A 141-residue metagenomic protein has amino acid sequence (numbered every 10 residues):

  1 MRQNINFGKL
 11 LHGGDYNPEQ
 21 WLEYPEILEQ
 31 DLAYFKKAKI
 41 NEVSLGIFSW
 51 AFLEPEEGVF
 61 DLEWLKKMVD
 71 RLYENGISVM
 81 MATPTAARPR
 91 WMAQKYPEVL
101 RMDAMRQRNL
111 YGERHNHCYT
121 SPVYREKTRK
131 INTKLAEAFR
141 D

Functional and structural regions predicted by a protein language model:
M1-P25, A38-N41: An acidic-aromatic substrate-binding cleft motif
H12-E23, G46-W64, L110-K130, A138: The substrate-binding groove and active-site-proximal loops of carbohydrate-active enzymes, especially glycoside
L28-N109, A136: Aromatic-lined substrate-binding rim segments of carbohydrate-active enzymes
